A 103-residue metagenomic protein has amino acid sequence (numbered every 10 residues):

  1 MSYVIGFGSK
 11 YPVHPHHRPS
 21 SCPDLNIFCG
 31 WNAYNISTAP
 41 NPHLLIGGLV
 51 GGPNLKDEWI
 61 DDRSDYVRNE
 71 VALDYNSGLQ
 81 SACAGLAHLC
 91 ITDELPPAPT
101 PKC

Functional and structural regions predicted by a protein language model:
M1-C103: Aromatic (Trp/Tyr) and acidic
